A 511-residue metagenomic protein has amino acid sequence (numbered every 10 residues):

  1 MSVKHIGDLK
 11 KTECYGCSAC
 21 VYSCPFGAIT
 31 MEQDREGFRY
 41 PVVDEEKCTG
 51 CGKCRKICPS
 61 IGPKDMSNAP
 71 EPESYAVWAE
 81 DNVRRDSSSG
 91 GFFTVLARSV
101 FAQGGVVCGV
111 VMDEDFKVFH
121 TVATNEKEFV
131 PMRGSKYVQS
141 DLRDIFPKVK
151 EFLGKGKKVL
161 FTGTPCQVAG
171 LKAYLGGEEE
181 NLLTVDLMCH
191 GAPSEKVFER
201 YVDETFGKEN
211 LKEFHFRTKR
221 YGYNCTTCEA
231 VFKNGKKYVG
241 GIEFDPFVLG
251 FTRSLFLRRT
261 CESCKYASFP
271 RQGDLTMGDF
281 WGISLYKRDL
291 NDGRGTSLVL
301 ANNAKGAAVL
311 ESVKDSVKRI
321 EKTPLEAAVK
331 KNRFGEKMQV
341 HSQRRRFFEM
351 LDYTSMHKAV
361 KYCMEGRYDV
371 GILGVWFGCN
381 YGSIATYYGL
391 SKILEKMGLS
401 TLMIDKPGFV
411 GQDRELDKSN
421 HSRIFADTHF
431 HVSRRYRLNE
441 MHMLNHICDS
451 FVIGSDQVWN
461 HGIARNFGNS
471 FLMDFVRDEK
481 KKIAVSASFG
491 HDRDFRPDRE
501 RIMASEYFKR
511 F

Functional and structural regions predicted by a protein language model:
M1-K4, K10, E46-K155, T323-H357: Flanking helices and flexible, charged tails adjoining ferredoxin-like Fe-S electron-transfer domains in multi-subunit
S2-V3, E13, A19-V42, G52-P70 (+1 more regions): Iron-sulfur cluster-binding cysteine motifs and their immediate structural context in ferredoxin-like electron-transfer
T12-F26, T49-I61, T164-G170, L257-F269: Local cysteine-cluster metal-coordination motifs and their immediate loop/turn environment, predominantly Fe-S cluster
S89-G91, E114, F161-L171, G191 (+2 more regions): Gly/Ser/Thr-rich loops at beta-strand to alpha-helix junctions that form or flank small-molecule/cofactor-binding
Q103-V106, K208-R367: Long, compositionally biased charged/polar accessory segments in the mid-to-C-terminal portions of proteins
F119, G191-Y201, K287-R288, D494-F495: Short, charged, surface-exposed secondary-structure boundary motifs
L183-E204, D478, A484, S488: Short, flexible loop segments at boundaries between secondary-structure elements
Y368-A504, F508: Aromatic- and Gly/Pro-rich donor/ligand-binding loops that form nucleotide- or phosphate-bearing donor binding pockets
